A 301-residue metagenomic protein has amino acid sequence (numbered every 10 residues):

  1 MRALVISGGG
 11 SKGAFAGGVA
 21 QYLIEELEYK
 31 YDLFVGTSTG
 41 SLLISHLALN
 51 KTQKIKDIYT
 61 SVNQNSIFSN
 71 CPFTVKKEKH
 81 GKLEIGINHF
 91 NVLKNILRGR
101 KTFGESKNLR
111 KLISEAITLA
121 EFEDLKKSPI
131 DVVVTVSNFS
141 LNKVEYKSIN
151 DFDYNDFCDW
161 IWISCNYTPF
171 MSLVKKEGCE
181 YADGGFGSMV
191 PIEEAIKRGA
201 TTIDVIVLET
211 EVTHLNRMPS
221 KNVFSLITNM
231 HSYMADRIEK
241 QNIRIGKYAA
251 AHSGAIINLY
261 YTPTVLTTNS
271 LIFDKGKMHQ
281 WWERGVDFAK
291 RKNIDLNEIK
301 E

Functional and structural regions predicted by a protein language model:
M1-T37, S45-E301: Patatin-like phospholipase
